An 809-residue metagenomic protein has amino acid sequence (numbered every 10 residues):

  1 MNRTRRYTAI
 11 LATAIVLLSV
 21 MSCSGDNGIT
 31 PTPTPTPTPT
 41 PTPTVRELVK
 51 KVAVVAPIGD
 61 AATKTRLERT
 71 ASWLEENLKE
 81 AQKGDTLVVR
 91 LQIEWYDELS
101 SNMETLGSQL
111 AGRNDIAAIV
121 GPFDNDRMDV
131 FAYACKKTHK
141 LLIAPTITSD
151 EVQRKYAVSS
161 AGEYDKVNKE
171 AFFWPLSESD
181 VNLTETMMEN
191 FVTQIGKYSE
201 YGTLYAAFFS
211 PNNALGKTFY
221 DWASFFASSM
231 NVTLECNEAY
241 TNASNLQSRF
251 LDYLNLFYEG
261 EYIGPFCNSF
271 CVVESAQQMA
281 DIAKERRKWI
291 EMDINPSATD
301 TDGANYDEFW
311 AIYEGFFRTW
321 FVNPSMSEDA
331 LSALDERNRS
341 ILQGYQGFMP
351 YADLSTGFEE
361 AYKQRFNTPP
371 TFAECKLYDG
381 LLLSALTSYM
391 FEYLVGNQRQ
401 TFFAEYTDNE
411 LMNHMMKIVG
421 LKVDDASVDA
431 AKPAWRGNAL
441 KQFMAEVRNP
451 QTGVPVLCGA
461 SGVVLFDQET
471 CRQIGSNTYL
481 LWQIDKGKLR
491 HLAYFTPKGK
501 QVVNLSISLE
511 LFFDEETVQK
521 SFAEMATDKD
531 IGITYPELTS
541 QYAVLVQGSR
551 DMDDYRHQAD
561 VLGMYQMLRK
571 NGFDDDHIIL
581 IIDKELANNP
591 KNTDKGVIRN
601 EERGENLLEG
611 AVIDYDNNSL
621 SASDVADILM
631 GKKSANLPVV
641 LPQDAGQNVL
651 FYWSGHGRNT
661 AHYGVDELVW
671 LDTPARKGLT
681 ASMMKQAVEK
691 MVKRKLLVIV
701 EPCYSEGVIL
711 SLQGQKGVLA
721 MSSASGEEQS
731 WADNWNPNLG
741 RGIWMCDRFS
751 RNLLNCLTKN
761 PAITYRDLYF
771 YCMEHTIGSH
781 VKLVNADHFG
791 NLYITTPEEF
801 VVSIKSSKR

Functional and structural regions predicted by a protein language model:
N2-L11: Bacterial N-terminal signal peptides that target proteins for export
R3-T4, V167, A171, L342 (+5 more regions): General secondary-structure edge motif
A12-L17: Hydrophobic helical h-region of N-terminal Sec-dependent signal peptides in bacterial secretory/periplasmic proteins
S19-S22: C-terminal motif of bacterial Sec signal peptides marking the signal peptidase cleavage site
S24-I533, H780-N785: Extracytosolic ligand-binding ectodomains
A523-R809: Cysteine endopeptidase catalytic domains of the caspase/legumain-like
